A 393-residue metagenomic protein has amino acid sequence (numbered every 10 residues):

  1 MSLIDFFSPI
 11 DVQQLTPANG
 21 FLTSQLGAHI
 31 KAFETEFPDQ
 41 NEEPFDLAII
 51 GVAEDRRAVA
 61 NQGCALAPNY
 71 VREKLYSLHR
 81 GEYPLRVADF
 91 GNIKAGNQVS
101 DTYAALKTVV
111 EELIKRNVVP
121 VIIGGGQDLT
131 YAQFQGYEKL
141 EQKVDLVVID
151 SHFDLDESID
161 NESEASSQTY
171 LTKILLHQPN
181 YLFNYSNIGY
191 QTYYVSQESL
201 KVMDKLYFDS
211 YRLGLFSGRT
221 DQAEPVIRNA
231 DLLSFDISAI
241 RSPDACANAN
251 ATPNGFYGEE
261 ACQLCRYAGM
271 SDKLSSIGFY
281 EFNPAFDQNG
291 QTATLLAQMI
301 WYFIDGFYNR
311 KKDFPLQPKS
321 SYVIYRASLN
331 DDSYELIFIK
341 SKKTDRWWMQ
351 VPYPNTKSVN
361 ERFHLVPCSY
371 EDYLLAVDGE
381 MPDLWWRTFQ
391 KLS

Functional and structural regions predicted by a protein language model:
S2-I49, R56-F279, N283-S393: Conserved alpha-helical scaffold segments that buttress catalytic/binding sites
